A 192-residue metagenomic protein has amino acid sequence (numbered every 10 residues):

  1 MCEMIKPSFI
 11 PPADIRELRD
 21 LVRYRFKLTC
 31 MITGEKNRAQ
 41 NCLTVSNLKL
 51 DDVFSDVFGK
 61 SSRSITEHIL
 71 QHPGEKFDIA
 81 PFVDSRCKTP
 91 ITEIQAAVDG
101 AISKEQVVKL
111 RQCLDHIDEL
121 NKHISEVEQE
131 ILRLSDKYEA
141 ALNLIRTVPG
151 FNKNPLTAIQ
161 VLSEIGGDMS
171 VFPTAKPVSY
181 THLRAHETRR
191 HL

Functional and structural regions predicted by a protein language model:
M1-R184, R189-R190: A detector of single, family-specific signature residues that are central to catalytic or substrate-handling motifs
